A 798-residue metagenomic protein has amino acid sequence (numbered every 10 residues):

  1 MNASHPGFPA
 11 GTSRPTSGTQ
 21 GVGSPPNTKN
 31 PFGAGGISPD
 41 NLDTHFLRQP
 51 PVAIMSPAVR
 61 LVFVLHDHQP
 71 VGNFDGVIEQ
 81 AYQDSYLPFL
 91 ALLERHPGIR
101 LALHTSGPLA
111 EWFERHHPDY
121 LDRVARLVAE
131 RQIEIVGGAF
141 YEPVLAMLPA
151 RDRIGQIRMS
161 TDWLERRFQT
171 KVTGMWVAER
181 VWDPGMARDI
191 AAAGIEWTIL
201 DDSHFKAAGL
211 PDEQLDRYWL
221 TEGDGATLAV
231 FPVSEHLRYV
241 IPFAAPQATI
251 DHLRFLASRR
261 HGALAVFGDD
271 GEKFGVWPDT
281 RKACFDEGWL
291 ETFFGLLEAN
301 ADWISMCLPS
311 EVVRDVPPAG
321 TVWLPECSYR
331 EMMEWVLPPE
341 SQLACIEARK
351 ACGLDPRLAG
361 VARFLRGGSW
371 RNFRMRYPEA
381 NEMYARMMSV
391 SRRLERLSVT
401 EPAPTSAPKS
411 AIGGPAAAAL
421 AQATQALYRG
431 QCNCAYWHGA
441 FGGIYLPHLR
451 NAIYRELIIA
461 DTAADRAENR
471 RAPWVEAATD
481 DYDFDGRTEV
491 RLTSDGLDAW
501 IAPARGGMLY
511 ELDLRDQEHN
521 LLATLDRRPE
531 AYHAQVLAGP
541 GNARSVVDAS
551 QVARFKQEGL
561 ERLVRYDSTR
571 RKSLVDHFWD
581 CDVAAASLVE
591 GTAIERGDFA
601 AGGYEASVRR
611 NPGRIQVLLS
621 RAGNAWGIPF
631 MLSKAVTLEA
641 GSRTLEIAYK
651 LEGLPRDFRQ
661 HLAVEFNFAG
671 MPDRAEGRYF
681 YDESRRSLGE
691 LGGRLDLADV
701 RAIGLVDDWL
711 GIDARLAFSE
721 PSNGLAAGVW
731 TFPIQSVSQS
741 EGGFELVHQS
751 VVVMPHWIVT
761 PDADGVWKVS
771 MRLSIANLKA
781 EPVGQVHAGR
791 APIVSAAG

Functional and structural regions predicted by a protein language model:
S56-L87, E94-H96, Q214-L228, P232-H236 (+6 more regions): Active-site and substrate-binding clefts of carbohydrate-active enzymes
A58-P149, G155-M159, Q169, T173-V177 (+2 more regions): Short, well-structured secondary-structure segments
E79-Q83, R151, G155, D495-R609 (+1 more regions): Acidic-aromatic substrate-binding/catalytic surfaces of carbohydrate-active enzymes
D152-A178, A226, R254-F267, K650: CE4/NodB-like, metal-dependent polysaccharide N-deacetylase domain that modifies extracellular/periplasmic N-acetylated
R158-Q214, K273-F293: Catalytic domains of cell-wall/extracellular-matrix polysaccharide-remodeling enzymes, centered on de-N-acetylation
D481, A593-S633, G641-A648, E652-P655 (+1 more regions): Beta-strand-rich recognition/accessory modules
A504-E518, T524-E530, V536-L537, I628-L632 (+3 more regions): Acidic (Asp/Glu-rich), glycine- and aromatic
F658-H661, F666-I734: Active-site/ligand-binding surface loops and adjacent short beta/alpha elements that line catalytic pockets across
